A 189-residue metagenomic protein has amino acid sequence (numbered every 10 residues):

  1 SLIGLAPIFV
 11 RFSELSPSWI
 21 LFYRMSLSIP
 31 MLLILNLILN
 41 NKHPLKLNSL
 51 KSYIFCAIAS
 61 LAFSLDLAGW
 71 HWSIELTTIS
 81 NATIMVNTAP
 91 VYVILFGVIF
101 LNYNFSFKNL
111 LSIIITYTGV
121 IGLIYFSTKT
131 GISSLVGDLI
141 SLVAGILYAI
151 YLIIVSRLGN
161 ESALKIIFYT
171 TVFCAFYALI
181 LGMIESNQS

Functional and structural regions predicted by a protein language model:
S1, P44-G69, I113, V136-A144 (+1 more regions): Loop-to-transmembrane-helix transition segments
S1-F22, I58-L61, T130-R157, F176-I180: Glycine-/small-residue-enriched transmembrane alpha-helix faces in small-molecule transporters and effluxers
I8-S16, H43-L45, W72-E75, I124-V136 (+1 more regions): Membrane-interface helix termini and inter-helical loops of multi-pass transporters
F12-I20, A68-V86, E161-K165: Structural motif at transmembrane-helix junctions in multi-pass transporters
Y23, I58, M85, K108-L111 (+2 more regions): Hydrophobic core positions of alpha-helical segments in small-molecule transporters and transporter systems
L32, N36, F96, F105-S127 (+2 more regions): Hydrophobic transmembrane alpha-helices of multi-pass small-molecule transport proteins
N41-L50, I99-K108, I153-K165: Membrane-interface helix-boundary motifs at transmembrane edges
L50, T83-V86, N102-G122, G131-D138: Loop-to-transmembrane alpha-helix entry segments
